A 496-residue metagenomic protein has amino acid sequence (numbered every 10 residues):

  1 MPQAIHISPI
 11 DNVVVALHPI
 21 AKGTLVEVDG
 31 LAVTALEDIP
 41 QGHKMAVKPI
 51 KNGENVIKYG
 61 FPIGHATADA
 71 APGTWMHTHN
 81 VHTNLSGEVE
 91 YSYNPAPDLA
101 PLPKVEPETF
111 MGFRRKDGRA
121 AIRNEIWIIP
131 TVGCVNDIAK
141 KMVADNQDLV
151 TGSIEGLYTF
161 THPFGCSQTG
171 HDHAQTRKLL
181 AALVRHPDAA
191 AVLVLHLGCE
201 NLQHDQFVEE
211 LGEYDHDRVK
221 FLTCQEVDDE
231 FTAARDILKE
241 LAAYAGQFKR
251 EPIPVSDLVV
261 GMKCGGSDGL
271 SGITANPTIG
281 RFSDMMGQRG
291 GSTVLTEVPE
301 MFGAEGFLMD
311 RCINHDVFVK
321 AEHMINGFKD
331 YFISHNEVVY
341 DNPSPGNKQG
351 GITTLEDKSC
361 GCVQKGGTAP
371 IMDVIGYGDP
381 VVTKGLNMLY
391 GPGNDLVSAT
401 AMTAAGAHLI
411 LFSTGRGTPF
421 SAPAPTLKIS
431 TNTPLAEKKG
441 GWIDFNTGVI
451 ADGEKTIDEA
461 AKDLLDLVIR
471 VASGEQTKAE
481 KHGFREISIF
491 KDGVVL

Functional and structural regions predicted by a protein language model:
M1-L409, R416-L496: Metallocofactor- and cofactor-centric catalytic cores in central/energy metabolism, strongly enriched
